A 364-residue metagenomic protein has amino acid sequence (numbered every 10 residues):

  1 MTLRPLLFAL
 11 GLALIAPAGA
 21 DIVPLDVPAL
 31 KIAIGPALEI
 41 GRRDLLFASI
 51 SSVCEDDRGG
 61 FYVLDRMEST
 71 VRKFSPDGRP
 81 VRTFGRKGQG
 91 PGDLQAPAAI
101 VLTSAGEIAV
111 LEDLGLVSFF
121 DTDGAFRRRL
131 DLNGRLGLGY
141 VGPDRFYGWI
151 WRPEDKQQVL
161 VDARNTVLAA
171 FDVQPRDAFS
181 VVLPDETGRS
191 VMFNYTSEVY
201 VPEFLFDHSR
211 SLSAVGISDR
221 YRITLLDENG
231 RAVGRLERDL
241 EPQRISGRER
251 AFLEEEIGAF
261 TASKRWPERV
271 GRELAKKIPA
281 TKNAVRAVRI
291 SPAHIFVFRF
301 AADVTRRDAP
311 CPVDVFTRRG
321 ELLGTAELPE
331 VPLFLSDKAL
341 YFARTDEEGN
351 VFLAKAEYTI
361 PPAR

Functional and structural regions predicted by a protein language model:
M1-T2: N-terminal secretory signal peptides that target proteins for export/translocation
P5-I15: Bacterial N-terminal signal peptides
P17-R364: Eukaryotic scaffold repeat domains enriched in small/polar residues
